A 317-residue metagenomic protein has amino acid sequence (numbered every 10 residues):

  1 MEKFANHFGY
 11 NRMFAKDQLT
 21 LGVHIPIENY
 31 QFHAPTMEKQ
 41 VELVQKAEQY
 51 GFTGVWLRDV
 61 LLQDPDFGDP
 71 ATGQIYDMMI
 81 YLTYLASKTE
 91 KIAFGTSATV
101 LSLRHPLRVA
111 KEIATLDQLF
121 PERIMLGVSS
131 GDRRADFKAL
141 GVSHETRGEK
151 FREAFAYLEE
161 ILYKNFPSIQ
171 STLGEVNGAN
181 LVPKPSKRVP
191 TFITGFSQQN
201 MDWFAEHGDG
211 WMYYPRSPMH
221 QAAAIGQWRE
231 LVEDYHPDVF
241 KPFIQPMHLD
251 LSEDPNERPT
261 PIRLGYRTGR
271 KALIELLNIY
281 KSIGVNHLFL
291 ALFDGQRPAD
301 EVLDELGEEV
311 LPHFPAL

Functional and structural regions predicted by a protein language model:
M1-D17, E145-L181, Y214-L317: An alpha-helical appendage that flanks or caps ligand/catalytic pockets
M1-K88, V189, F293-Q296, E305: N-terminal beta1-alpha1-beta2 module of alpha/beta enzyme domains
E2-D17, D69, S102-H207, G226-Q227 (+1 more regions): Internal, glycine-rich beta/alpha segment that forms the wall or movable "lid" of small-molecule/cofactor binding
L21-I25, V55-L57, F94-T96, I124-V128 (+4 more regions): Hydrophobic faces of well-ordered beta-strands that scaffold small-molecule active sites in alpha/beta enzyme cores
I25-E38, T99-L107, K187-F196, R258-K271: Active-site mouth loops of central-metabolism enzymes
P35-A47, E112, I193-W203, T268-Y280: Short, acidic/polar
A47, G51, D59, L85 (+7 more regions): Conserved, mostly hydrophobic/aromatic
F52, P121, G208-D209, V285: A structural motif
